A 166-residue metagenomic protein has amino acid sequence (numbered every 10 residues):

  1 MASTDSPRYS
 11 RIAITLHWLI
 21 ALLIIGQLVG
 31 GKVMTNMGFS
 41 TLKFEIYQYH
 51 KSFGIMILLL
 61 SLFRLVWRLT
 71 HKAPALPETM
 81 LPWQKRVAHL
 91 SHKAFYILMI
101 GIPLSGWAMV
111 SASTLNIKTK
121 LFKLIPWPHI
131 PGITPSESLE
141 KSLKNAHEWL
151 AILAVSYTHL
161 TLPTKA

Functional and structural regions predicted by a protein language model:
A2-F63: Transmembrane alpha-helical insertion/packing segments
I46, H50, I100, H147: Conserved histidines in hydrophobic membrane contexts and catalytic metal-binding motifs
Y47, P77-S91: Juxtamembrane helix-capping/reentrant segments at transmembrane boundaries
L65-L81: Membrane-helix interface/capping segments
S91-S113: Hydrophobic alpha-helical membrane-insertion segments
A108-G132: Juxtamembrane non-transmembrane "cap" segments at the membrane-aqueous interface of multi-pass membrane proteins
I133-S156: Hydrophobic alpha-helical transmembrane segments
T158-T164: Conserved small/polar residues in nucleotide/adenosyl-binding loops
